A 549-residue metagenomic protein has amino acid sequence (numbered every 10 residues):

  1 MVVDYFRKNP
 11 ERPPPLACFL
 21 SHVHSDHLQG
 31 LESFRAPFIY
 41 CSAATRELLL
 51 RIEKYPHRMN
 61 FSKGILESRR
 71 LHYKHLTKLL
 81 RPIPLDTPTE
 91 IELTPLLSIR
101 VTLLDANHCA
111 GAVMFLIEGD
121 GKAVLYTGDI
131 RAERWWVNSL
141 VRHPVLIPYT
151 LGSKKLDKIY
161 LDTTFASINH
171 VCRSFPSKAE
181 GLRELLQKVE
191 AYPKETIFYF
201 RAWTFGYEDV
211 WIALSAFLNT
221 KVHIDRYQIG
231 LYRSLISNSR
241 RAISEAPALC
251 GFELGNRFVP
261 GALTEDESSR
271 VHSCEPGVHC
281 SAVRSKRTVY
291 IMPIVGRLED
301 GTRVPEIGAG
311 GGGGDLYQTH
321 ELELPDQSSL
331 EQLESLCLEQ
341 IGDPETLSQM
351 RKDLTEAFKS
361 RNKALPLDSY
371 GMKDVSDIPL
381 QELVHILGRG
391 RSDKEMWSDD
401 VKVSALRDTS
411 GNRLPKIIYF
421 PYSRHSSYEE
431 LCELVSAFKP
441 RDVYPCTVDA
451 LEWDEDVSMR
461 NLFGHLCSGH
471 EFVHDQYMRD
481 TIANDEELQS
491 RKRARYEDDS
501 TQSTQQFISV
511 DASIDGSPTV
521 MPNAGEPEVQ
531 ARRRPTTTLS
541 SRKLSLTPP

Functional and structural regions predicted by a protein language model:
V2-A17, F34-I91, L96-I99, L104-N107 (+3 more regions): Acidic/His-rich, metal-assisted hydrolase cores and their charged scaffolds
L16-H27: Metallo-beta-lactamase
